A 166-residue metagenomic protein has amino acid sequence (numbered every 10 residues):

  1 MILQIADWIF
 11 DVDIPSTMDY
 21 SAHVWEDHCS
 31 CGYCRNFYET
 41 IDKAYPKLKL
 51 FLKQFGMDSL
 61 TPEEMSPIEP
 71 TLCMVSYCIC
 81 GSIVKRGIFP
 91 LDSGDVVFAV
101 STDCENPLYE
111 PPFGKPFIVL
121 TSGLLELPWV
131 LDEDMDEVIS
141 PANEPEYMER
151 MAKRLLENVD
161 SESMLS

Functional and structural regions predicted by a protein language model:
M1-D42: Long, hydrophobic N-terminal alpha-helical segment
L3-Q4, F10, L50, I88 (+1 more regions): Hydrophobic transmembrane signal anchors and adjacent membrane-proximal interface regions, especially in viral
F10, K43-K47, K53, M57 (+3 more regions): Generic surface-pattern signal
D27-L72: Short, well-structured hydrophobic secondary-structure segments
N36-Y38, V84, E126: Generic "edge-of-domain/loop-turn" microfeature
A44-P46, D92-G94, D132-M135: Surface-exposed beta-strand edges and their flanking turn/coil or helix-capping segments
S59-F117: Amphipathic protein-protein interaction modules
T102-S166: Glycine-rich, aromatic-bearing surface loops/beta-hairpins
